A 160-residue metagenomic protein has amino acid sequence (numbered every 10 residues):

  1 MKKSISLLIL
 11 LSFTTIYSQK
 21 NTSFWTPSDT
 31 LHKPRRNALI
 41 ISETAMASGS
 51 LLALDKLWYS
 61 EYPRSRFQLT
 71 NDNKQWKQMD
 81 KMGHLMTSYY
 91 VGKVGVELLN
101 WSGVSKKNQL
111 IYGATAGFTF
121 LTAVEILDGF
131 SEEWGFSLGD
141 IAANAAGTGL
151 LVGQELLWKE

Functional and structural regions predicted by a protein language model:
I5-K81, L85-G92, V96-V104: N-terminal targeting leaders of membrane proteins
L51, G117-E125: Alpha-helical transmembrane segments of multi-pass membrane proteins
L99-G103, K107, L127, S131 (+1 more regions): Membrane-interfacial segments
S105-A116: Membrane-interface starts of transmembrane alpha-helices
T115-T119, L157-E160: A structural motif
V124-A145: Interfacial helix-loop-helix junctions of multi-pass membrane proteins
L138-E160: Glycine- and acidic-residue-rich phosphate-binding/metal-coordinating active-site segment common to enzymes that handle
